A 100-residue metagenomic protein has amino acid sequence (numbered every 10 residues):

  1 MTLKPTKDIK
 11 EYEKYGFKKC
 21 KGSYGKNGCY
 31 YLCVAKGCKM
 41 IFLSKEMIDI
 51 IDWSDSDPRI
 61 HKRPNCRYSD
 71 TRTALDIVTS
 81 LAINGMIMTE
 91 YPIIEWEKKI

Functional and structural regions predicted by a protein language model:
M1-T2, Y30: Glycine-rich anion-binding surface patch
L3-K21: Amphipathic alpha-helical segments
Y24-I100: Intrinsically disordered, low-complexity regulatory regions enriched in serine/threonine/proline and acidic residues
